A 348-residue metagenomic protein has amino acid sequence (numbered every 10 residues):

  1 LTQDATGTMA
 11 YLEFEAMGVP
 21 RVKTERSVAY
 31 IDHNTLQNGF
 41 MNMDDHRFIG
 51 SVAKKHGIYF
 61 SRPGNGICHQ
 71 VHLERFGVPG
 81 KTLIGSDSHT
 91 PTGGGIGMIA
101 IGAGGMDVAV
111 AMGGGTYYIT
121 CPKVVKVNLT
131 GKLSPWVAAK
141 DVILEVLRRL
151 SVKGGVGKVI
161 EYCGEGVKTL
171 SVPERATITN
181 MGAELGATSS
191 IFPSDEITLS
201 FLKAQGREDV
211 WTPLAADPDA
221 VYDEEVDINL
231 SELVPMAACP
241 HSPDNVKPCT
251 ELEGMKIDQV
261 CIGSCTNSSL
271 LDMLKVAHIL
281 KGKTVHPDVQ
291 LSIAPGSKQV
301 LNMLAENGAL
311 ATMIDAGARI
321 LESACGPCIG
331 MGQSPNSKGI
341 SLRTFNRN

Functional and structural regions predicted by a protein language model:
L1-N348: Fe-S-dependent hydro-lyases/dehydratases of central metabolism
